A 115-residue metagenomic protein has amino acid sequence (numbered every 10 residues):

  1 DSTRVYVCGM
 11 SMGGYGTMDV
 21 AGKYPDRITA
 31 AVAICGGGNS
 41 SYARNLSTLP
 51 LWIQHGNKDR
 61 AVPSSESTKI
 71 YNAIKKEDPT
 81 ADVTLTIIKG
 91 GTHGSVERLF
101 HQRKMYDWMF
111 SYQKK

Functional and structural regions predicted by a protein language model:
D1, N39-N45, E77, K114-K115: Surface-exposed acidic, glycine-flexible loop patches that form ligand/cofactor-binding and adhesion interfaces
D1-M12, K23-R27: Gly/Ser-rich "nucleophile elbow"/oxyanion-hole loop immediately N-terminal to the catalytic nucleophile in hydrolases
V7-G9, I34, Q54: Short beta-strand immediately N-terminal to the catalytic nucleophile in serine-hydrolase-like folds
S11-Y15, G36-S40, N57-A61, G90-S95: Solvent-exposed loop/turn segments at secondary-structure junctions within structured extracellular/periplasmic domains
G16-V20: Hydrolases whose catalytic domains are alpha/beta-hydrolase-1, hotdog thioesterase, or metallo-beta-lactamase-like
D26-G37: A conserved short beta-strand
L46-L51: Short, proline-enriched alpha-helix->beta-strand connector loops that line the catalytic pocket of alpha/beta-hydrolase
Q54, R60, S64-K115: C-terminal catalytic histidine-bearing segment of alpha/beta-hydrolase fold enzymes
